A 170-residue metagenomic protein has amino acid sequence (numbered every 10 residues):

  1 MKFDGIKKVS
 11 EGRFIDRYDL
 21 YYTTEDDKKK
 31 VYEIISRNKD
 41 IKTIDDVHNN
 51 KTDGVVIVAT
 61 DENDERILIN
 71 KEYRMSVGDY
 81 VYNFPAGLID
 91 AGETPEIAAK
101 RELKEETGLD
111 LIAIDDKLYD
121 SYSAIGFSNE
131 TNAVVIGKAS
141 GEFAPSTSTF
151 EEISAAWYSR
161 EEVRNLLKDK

Functional and structural regions predicted by a protein language model:
M1-E11: Short amphipathic beta-strand and strand-loop transition segments with alternating hydrophobic
F14-V56, N63: Acidic, metal-coordinating catalytic segment for phosphate/diphosphate chemistry, firing primarily on the Nudix
D16-Y21, D53, Y80, T131-V135 (+1 more regions): Short beta-strand micro-motifs in enzyme catalytic cores
D19-Y21, V58-A59, I136-K138, S159: Short, well-ordered beta-strand micro-motif
K42-D46, G78-N83, A156: A short, polar/proline- and glycine-enriched secondary-structure boundary/capping micro-motif
K51-V58, N63-R101, A144, T149: Conserved Nudix-box catalytic region and its N-terminal flanking loop in Nudix hydrolases and closely related
T60-N63, Y73-S76, N83, K104 (+1 more regions): Active-site segment of metal-dependent pyrophosphate-handling enzymes, primarily the Nudix hydrolase catalytic core
T147-K170: NUDIX/MutT-family hydrolases
